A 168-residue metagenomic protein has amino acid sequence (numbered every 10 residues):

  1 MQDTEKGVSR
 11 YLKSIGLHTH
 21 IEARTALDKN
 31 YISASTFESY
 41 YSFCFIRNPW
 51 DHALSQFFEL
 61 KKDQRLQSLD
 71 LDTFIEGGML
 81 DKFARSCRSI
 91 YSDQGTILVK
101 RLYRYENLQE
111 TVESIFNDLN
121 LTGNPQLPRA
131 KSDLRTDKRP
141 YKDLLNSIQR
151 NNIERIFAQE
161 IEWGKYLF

Functional and structural regions predicted by a protein language model:
M1-F168: Membrane-interface amphipathic segments in extracytoplasmic regions
